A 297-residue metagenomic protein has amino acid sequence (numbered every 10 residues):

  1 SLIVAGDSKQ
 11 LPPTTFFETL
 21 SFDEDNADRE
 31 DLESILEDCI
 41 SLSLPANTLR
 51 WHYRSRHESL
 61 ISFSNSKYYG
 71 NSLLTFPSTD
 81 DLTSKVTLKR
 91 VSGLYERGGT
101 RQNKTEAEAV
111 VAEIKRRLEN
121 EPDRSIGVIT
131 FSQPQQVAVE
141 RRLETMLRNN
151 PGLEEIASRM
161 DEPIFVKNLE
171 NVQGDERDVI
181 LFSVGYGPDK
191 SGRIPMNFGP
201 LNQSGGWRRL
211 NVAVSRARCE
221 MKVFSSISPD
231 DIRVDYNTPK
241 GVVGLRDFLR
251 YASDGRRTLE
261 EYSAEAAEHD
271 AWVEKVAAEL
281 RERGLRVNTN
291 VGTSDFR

Functional and structural regions predicted by a protein language model:
S1-G284, T289-G292: Conserved helicase motor core of SF1/SF2 NTP-dependent helicases
S294-R297: Acidic, metal-ion-coordinating active-site neighborhood of RNase H-like domains and the RT-RNase H "connection"/linker
